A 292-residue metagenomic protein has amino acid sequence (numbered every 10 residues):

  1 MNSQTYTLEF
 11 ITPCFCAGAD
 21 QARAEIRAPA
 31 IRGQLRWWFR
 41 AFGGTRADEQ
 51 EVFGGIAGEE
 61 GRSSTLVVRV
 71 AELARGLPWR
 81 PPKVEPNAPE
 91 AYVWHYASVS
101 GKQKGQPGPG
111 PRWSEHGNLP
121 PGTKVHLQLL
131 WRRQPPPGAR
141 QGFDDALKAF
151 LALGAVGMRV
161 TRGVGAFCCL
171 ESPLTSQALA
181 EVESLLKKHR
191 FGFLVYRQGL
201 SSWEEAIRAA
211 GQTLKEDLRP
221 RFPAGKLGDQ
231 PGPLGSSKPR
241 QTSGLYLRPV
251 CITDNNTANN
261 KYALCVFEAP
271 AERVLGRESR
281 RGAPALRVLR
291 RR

Functional and structural regions predicted by a protein language model:
M1-R292: Basic, Gly/Ser/Thr-rich N-terminal segments that form RNA-phosphate-binding interfaces in CRISPR RAMP
